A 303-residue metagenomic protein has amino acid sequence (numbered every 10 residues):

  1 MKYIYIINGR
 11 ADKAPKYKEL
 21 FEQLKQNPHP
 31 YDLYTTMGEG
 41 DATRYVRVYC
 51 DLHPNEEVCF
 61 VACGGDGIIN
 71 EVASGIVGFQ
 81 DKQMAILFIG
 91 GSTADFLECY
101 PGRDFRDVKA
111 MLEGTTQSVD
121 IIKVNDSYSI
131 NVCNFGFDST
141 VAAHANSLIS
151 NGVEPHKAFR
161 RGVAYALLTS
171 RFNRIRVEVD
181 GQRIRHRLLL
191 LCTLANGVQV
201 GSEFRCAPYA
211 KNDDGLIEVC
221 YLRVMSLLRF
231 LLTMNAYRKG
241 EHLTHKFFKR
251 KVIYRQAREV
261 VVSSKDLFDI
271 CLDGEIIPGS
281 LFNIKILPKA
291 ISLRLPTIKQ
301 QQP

Functional and structural regions predicted by a protein language model:
K2-V153: Small-residue-rich beta-alpha loop regions that form the catalytic core of phosphotransfer and lipid-active enzymes
Y5, L33, V177, V219-Y221: Generic preference for hydrophobic
R10-A11, G91, N196-Q199, V224: Short, glycine/serine-rich, charged loops/turns that create anion-binding and catalytic segments at active sites
P54-N55, E113-T116, L168-S170, R185 (+2 more regions): Short solvent-exposed loop/turn micro-motifs enriched in small/polar/acidic residues
Q117-I121, F172-R174, L189, A207 (+3 more regions): Short, acidic/polar N-cap/turn motifs at the starts of alpha helices
I122, V141, C192, V219 (+2 more regions): A residue-level signal for conserved active-site and pocket-lining positions in enzyme catalytic cores
N125, S129-L216: ATP/pyrophosphate-binding catalytic subdomain of soluble kinases
V179-G181, H186, K211, Y221-P303: ATP/nucleoside-binding phosphotransfer catalytic cores, i.e., glycine-rich phosphate-binding loops
